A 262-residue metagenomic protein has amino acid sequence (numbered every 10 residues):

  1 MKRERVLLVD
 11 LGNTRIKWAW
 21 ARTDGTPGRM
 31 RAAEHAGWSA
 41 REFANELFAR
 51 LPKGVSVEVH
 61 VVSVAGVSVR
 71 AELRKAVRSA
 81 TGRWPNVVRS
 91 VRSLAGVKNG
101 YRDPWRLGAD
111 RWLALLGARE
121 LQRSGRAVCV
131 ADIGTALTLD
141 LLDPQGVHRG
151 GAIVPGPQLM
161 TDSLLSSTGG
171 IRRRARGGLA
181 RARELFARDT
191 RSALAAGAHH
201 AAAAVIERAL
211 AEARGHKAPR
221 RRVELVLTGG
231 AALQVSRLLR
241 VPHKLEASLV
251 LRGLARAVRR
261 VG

Functional and structural regions predicted by a protein language model:
K2-V55, G146-G170, A180: Short glycine-rich, Thr/Ser-proximal phosphate-binding strand/loop in the N-terminal lobe of ATP-dependent enzymes
V6-D10, E58-H60, V128-D132, E224-V226: Short glycine-aspartate micro-motif
M30-R31, A182-E224, P242-H243: Adenine-nucleotide phosphate-binding core of ATP-dependent small-molecule kinases
A36-S39, A114-S124, R149-A195, A257-R260: Glycine-rich phosphate-binding loop plus the immediately following alpha-helix
A44-E58, A209-R222: Phosphate/pyrophosphate-binding loops at sites that engage ATP/ADP/AMP, CoA/4′-phosphopantetheine, polyphosphate
V55-A65, W84-V87, K217-G230: Short glycine-rich phosphate-binding loop at a beta-alpha junction
R83-V87, G96-S167, H199-E212: Phosphate-binding/catalytic loop of phosphoryl-transfer enzymes
G169, H243-G262: Glycine-rich phosphate-binding/hydrolytic loop that grips phosphoryl groups
